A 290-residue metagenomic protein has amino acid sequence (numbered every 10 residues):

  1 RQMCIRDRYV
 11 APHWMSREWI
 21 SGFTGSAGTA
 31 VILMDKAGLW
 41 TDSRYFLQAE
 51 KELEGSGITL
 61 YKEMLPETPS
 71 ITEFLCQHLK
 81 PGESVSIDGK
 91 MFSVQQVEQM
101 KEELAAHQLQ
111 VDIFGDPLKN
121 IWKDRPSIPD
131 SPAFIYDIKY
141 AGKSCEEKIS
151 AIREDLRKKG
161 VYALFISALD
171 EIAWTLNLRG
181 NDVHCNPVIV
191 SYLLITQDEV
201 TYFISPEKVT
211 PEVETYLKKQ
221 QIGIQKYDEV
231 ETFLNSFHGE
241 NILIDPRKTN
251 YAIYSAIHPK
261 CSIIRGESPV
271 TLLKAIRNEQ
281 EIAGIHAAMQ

Functional and structural regions predicted by a protein language model:
R1-I5: Short, small-residue-biased leader/transition segments that mark boundaries at the very start of proteins
R8-G22, L53-G55, L178-D182: Glycine-rich loop at the start of a catalytic domain that most often binds anionic cofactors/ligands
P12-H13, S56-Y61, S131-A141, Y216-K219: Short, basic, glycine/proline-bearing loop/turn elements
W14, T24, P187-I189: Residues that act as N-cap/strand-start positions at coil-to-secondary-structure junctions
G28-I32, Y192-I195: Short beta-strand scaffold segments in enzyme catalytic cores
D35-L47, I58-T59, D112, D198-K208 (+1 more regions): Short, well-ordered strand-loop elements centered on a beta-strand within folded domains, enriched for acidic residues
D42-Q77, P206-V209, V213-Q221: Compact, glycine/acidic-enriched structural inserts
E67-V190, I195-F203, Q225-Q290: Flexible, acidic/His-enriched mid-domain "rim/lid" segments that flank
